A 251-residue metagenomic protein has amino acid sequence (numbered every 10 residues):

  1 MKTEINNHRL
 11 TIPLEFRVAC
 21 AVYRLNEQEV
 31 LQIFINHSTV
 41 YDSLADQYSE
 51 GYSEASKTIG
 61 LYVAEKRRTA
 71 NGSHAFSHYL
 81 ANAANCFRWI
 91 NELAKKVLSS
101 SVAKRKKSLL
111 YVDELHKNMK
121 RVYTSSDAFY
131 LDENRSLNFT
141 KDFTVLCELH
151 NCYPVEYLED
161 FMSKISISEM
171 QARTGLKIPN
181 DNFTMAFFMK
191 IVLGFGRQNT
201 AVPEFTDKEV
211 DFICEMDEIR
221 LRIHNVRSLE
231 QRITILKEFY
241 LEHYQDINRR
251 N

Functional and structural regions predicted by a protein language model:
M1-N7, K106-L131: Acidic/polar, low-complexity linker and loop regions
K2-A19, E50-L80, A128-V145: Short amphipathic alpha-helix starts
I12-I33, L44-Q47, S77-V97, N138-E156 (+1 more regions): Surface-exposed, Lys/Arg-rich phosphate-binding patches that contact polyanionic backbones
I35, T39, M162: DNA major-groove recognition helix of helix-turn-helix
Y41-V112, I167-M216: Short, positively charged interaction helices/loops
S43, K120, M170-T174, H224 (+2 more regions): Residue-level signal for secondary-structure boundary elements
S126-G196: Conserved binding-pocket/active-site segment within a compact domain
M216-N251: N-terminal intrinsically disordered, low-complexity, charged/polar
